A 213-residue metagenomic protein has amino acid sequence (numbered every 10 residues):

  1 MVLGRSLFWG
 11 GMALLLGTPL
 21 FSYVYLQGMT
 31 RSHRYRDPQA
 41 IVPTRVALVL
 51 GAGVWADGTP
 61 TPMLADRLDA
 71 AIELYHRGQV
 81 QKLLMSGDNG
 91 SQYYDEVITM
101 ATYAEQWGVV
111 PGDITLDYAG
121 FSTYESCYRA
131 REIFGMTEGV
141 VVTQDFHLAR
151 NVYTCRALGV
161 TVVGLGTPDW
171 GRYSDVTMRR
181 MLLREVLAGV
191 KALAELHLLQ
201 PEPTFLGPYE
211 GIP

Functional and structural regions predicted by a protein language model:
M1-Q39: N-terminal type II signal-anchor transmembrane helix that functions as the membrane-insertion/stop-transfer segment
V24-L183: A structural signal for short, hydrophobic/glycine-enriched beta-strand patches
T44, Q200-P213: Short linear elements at protein peripheries
G90-E96, V163, V186-L193, Y209-P213: A general structural signal for short secondary-structure boundary/capping elements
M178-E202: A transmembrane-helix-recognition feature enriched in membrane-embedded lipid enzymes and envelope glyco-/phospholipid
